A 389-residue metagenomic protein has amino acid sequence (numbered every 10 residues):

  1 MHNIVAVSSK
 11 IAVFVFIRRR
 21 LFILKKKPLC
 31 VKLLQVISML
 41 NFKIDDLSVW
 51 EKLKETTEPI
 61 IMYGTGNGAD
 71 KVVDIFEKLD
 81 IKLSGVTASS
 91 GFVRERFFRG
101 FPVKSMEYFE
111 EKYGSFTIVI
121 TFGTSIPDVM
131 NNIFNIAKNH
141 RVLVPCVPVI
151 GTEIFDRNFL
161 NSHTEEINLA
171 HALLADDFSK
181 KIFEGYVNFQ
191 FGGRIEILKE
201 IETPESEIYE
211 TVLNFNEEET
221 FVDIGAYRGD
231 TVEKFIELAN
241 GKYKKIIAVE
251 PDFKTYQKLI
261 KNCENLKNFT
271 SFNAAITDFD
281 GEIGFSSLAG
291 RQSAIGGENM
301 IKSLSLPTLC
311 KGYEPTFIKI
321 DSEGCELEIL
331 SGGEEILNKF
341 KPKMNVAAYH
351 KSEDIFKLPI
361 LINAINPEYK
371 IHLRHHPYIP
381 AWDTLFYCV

Functional and structural regions predicted by a protein language model:
N3-F14, R20, P28: Positively charged N-terminal leader segments that act as targeting/secretion signals
L24-L83, S89-V389: Phosphate/nucleotide-binding beta-alpha loop and adjacent structural elements of enzyme active sites
